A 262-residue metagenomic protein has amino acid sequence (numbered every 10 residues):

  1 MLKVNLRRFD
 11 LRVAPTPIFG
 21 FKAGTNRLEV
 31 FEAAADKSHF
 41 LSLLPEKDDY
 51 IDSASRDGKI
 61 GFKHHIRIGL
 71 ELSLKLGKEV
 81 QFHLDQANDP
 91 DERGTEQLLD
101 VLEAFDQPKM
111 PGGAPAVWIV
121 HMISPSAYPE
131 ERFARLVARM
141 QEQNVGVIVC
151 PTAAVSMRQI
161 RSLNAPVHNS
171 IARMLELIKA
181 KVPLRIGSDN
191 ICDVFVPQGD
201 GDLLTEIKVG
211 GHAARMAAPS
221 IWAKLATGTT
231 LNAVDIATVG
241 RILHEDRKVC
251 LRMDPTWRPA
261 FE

Functional and structural regions predicted by a protein language model:
L2-R7, A23-W118, S126-G146, L163-I186: Histidine/acidic residue-rich metal-binding segments in metalloenzymes
R12-P17, A116-S124, A226: Extended hydrophobic secondary-structure segments that form protein cores and membrane-embedded regions
T16, P45, D85, T152 (+1 more regions): Proline- and acidic/polar-enriched loop/turn elements at helix boundaries
P17-A23: Short, internal active-site loops enriched in acidic
I18, S55-D57, H121-S124, A154 (+1 more regions): Short, contiguous strand/loop micro-motifs
E46, M122, R215: Flexible loop residues that form catalytic and substrate-binding hotspots at small-molecule/glycan-binding clefts
D100-A116, A153, M157-R158, H168-F261: His/Asp/Glu-enriched, well-ordered alpha-helical/loop segment that forms or immediately abuts the divalent-metal
I148-C150: Oxyanion-binding "anion nests"
